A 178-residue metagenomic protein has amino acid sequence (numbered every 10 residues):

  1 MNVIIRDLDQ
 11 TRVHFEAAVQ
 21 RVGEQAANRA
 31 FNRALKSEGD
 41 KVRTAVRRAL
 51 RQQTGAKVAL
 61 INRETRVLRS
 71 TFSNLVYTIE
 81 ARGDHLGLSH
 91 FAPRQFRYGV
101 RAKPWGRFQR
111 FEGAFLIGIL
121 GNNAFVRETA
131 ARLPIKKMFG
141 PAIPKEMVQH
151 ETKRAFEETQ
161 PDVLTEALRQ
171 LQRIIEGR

Functional and structural regions predicted by a protein language model:
M1-R178: Short, Lys/Arg-rich flexible segments
